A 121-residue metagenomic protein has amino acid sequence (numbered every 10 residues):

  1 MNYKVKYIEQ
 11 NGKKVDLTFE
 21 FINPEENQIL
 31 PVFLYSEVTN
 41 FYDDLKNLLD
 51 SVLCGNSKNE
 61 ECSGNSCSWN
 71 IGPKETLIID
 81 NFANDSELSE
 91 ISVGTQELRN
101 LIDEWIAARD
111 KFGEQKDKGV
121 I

Functional and structural regions predicted by a protein language model:
M1-K58: Negatively charged, low-complexity tracts enriched in Asp/Glu with abundant Ser/Thr
E37-F41, E97-R99, F112: Short, low-complexity, polar/charged sequence segments that are solvent-exposed and flexible
S51-A108: Amphipathic protein-protein interaction modules
S89, D117-I121: Structural preference for solvent-exposed beta-strand-turn elements and adjacent flexible terminal/loop segments within
I106-K116: Long, hydrophobic, amphipathic alpha-helical segments used as structural scaffolds
